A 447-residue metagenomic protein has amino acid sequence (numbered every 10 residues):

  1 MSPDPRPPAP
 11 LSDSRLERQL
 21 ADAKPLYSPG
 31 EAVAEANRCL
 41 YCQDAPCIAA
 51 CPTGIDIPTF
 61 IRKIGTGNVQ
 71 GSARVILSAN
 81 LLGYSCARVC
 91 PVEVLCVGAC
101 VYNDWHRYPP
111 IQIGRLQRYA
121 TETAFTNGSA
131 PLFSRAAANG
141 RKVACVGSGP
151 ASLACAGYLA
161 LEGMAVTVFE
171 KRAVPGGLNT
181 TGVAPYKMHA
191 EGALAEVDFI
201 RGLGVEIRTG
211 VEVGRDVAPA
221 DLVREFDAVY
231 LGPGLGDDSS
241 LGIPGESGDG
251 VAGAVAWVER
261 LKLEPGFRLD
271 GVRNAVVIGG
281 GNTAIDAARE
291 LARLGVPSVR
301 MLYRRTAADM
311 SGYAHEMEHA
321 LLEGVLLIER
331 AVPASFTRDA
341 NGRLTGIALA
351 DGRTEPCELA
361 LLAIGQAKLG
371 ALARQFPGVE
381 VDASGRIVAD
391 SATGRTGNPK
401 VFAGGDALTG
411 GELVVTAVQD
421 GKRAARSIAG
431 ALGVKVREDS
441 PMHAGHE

Functional and structural regions predicted by a protein language model:
M1-A137, K142, A190, V229-S247 (+5 more regions): Ferredoxin-type iron-sulfur electron-transfer modules and their immediate structural context
L16-R18, E35-R38, G342-T345, R353-V381 (+1 more regions): C-terminal catalytic lobe of FAD-dependent flavoproteins
L81, G149-A151, G281-T283, L408: Residue-level detector of alpha-helix initiation sites
A137, K142-V146, L194-I243, S335-G346 (+2 more regions): Feature captures the FAD/FMN-dependent oxidoreductase FAD-binding
N139-K142, G210, G271-A275, R330 (+1 more regions): Phosphate-coordination loops involved in phosphoryl transfer and adenosine-cofactor binding
V143-T167, A284-A292: N-terminal Rossmann-like FAD-binding beta1-loop-alpha1 element of flavoenzymes
A165-V168, R172-L203, I207, A288-S335 (+1 more regions): Rossmann-like dinucleotide-binding cores of NAD(P)H-dependent redox enzymes
S247-V272, R338-D339, L359-G411: FAD-site-proximal beta/loop scaffold in flavoenzymes
